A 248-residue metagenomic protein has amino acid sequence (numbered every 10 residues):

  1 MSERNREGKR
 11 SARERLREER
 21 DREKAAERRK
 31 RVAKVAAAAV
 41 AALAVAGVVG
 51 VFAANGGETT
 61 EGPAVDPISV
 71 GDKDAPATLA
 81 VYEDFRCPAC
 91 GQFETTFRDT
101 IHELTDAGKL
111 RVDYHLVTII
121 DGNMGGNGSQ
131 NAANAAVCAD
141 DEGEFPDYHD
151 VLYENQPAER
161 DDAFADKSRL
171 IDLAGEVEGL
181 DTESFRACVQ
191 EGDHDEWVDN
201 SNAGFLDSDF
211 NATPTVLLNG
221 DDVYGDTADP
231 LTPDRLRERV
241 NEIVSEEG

Functional and structural regions predicted by a protein language model:
S2-A33, G175-G248: C-terminal cap of thioredoxin/glutaredoxin-like
V32-V40: Alpha-helical transmembrane segments
A39-V48: Core hydrophobic alpha-helical transmembrane segments of single-pass membrane proteins
L43, A139-E142, G179, G192: Residues at alpha-helix boundaries and the short loops/turns that link adjacent helices
G47-P67, D222: C-terminal region of N-terminal signal peptides and the immediate post-cleavage residues of exported proteins
E61-V81: Short extracytoplasmic/periplasmic juxtamembrane "stem" segments immediately C-terminal to an N-terminal membrane anchor
K73, T105-A107, D207-N211: Extracellular/periplasmic catalytic domains that process cell-envelope and extracellular macromolecules
A75, E83-F85, G91-R169, R235 (+1 more regions): Structural alpha/beta surface segment adjacent to cysteine/selenocysteine redox centers across thiol/disulfide enzymes
